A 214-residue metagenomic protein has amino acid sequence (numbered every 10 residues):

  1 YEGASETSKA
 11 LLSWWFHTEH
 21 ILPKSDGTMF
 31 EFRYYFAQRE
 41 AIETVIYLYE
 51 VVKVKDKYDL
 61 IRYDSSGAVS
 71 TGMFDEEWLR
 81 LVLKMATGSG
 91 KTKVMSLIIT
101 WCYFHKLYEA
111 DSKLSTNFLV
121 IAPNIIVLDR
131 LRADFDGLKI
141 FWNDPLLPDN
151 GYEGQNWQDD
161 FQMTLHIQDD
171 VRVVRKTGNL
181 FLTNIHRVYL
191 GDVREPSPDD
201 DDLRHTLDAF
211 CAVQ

Functional and structural regions predicted by a protein language model:
Y1-Q214: RecA-like P-loop NTPase motor core of helicase/translocase proteins
